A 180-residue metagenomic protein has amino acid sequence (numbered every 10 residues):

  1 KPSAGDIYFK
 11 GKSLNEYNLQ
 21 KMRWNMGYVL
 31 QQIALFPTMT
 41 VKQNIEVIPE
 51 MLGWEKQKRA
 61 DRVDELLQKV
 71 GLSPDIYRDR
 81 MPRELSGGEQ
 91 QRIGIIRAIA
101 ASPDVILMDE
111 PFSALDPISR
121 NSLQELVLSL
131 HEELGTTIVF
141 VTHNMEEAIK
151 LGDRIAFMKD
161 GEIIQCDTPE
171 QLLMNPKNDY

Functional and structural regions predicted by a protein language model:
G5-K12, M22: Conserved ABC transporter NBD signature motif
K42-M51, A60, D64, D153: Short helical segment in ABC ATPase nucleotide-binding domains corresponding to the A-loop/adjacent helical element
M81-L85, E89: Conserved ABC ATPase signature
S102: Conserved catalytic motifs of ABC-family nucleotide-binding domains
I106-D109: Catalytic Walker B motif of ABC-type/P-loop ATPase nucleotide-binding domains
C166-D167, N175: ABC ATPase "signature
